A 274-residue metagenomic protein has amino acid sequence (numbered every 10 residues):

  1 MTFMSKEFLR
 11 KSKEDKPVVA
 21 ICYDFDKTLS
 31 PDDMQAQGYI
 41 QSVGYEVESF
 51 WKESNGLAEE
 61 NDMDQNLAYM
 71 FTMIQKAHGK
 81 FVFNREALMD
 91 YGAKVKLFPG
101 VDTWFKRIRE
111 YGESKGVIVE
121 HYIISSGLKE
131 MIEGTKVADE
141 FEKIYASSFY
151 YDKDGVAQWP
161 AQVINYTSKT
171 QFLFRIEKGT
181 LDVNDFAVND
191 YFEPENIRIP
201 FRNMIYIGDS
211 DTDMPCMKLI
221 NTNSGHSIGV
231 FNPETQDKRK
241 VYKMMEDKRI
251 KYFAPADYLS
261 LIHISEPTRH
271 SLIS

Functional and structural regions predicted by a protein language model:
T2-K153, K248, Y252, E266: Alpha-helical substrate-recognition element adjacent to the catalytic core
M70-T72, S147-Y150, D154-D185: Low-complexity, serine/threonine/proline-enriched polar segments
E110-V119, I197-R202, T222-H226: Short, surface-exposed connector motifs at secondary-structure boundaries
H121-S126, N203-D247: Acidic, Mg2+-coordinating phosphoryl-transfer loop and its flanking beta/alpha structural elements, shared across
A146-D152, F231-Q236, Y258-L259: Short, acidic/turn-prone active-site loops that include or flank metal/cofactor- and phosphate-binding residues
F172-T212: Conserved Lys-Pro-Asp/Glu-containing loop-to-beta segment of HAD-superfamily phosphomonoesterases, centered on
Y252-L261: Short acidic-hydrophobic, aromatic-tinged amphipathic segments that line or gate anion-handling sites
I262-S274: Residue-level detector of conserved catalytic or cofactor/ligand-binding positions in enzyme active sites
